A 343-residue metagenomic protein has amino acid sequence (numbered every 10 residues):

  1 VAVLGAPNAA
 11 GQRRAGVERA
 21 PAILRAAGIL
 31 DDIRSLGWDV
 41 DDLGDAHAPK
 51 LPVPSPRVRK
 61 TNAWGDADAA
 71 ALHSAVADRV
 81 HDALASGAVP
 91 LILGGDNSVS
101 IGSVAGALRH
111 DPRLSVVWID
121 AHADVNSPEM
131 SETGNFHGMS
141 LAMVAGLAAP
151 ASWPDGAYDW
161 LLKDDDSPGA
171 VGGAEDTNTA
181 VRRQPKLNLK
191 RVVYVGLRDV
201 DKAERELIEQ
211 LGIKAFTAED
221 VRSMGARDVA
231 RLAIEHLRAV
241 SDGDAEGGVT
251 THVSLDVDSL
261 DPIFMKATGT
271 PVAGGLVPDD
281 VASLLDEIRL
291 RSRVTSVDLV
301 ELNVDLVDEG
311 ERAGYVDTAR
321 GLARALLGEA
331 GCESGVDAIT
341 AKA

Functional and structural regions predicted by a protein language model:
V1-N8, R14-L91, S103, R109 (+1 more regions): Catalytic cores of soluble, metal-dependent hydrolases
N8, D96-N97, A121, L197-R198 (+2 more regions): Active-site metal-binding loops of divalent metal-dependent hydrolases
A85-P168, G172-T179, L187, R291 (+1 more regions): Active-site histidine-anchored catalytic micro-motif
V104-A105, M130-S131, R205-L207, F264-A267: Short amphipathic alpha-helical segments
N126, V200-K202, V304-L306: Active-site environment of divalent metal-dependent phosphoester hydrolases
M130-G138, L207-A215, T270-V272: Short, surface-exposed, charged loop/turn segments at secondary-structure junctions
W153-M265: Active-site rim beta-loop-alpha module in soluble metabolic enzymes
